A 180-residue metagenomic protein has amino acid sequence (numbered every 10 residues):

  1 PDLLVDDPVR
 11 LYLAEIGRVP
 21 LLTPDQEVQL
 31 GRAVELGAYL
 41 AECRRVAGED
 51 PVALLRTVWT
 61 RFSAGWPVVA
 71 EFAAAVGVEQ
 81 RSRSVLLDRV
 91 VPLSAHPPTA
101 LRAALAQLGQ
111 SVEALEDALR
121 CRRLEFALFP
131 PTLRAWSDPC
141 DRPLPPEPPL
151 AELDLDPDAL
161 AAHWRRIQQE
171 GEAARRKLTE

Functional and structural regions predicted by a protein language model:
P1-E180: Transcription initiation cofactors for RNA polymerase, centered on bacterial and plant organellar sigma factors
